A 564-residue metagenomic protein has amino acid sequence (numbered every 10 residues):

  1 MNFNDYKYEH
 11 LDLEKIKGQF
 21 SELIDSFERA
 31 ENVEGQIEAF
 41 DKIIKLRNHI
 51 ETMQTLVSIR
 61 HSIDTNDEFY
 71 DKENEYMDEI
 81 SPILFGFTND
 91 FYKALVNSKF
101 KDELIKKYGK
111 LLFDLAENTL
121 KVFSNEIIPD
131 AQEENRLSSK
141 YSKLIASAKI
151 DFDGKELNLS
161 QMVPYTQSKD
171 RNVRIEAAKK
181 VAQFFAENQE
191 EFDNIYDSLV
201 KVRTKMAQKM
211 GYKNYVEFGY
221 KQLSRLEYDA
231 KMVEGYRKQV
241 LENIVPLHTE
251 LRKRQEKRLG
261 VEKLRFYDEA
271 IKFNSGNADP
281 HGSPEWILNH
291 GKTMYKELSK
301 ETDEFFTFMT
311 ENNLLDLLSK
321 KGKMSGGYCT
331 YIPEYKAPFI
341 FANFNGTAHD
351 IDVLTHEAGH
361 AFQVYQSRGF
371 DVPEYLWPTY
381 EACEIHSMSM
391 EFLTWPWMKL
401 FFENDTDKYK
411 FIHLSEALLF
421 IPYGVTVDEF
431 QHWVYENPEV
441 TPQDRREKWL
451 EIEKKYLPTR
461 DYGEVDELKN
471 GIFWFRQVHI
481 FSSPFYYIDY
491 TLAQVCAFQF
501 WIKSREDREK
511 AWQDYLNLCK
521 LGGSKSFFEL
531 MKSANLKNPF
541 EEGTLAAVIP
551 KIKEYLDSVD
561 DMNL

Functional and structural regions predicted by a protein language model:
M1-N277, H281, L564: A well-structured
V122-F123, V181-N188, Y228-E234, E269-P280 (+5 more regions): Glycine- and acidic
Y196-A207, Y212-K213, L251-Q255, G359-G369 (+1 more regions): Long, well-ordered alpha-helical segments
E227, L354, F362, S389 (+5 more regions): C-terminal, non-catalytic "cap/extension" segments appended to globular domains
E242-N243, S367, P378-T406, H413-L414 (+2 more regions): Post-HExxH zinc-binding segment in Zn-dependent metallohydrolases
S275-E334, T347-A348: Auxiliary, metal-adjacent structural segments of Zn-dependent hydrolase domains
T310-G327, K336-P338, P458-F481: Flexible, glycine/threonine-enriched loop-and-boundary segments that flank and lead into catalytic domains of large
A342-S367, E384-S387, F392, F430 (+1 more regions): Active-site recognition of the HExxH zinc-binding catalytic motif
